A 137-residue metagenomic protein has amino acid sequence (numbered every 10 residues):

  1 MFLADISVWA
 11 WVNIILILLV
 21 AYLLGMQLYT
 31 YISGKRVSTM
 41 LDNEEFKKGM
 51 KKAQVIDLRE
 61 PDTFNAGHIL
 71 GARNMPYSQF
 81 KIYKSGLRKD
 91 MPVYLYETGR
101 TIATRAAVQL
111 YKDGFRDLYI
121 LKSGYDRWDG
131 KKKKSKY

Functional and structural regions predicted by a protein language model:
F2-M40, P61-P92, T98-Y137: Rhodanese-like catalytic fold shared by cysteine-dependent sulfurtransferases and DSP/PTP-type phosphatases
V37-D57: Membrane-cytosol interface motif
